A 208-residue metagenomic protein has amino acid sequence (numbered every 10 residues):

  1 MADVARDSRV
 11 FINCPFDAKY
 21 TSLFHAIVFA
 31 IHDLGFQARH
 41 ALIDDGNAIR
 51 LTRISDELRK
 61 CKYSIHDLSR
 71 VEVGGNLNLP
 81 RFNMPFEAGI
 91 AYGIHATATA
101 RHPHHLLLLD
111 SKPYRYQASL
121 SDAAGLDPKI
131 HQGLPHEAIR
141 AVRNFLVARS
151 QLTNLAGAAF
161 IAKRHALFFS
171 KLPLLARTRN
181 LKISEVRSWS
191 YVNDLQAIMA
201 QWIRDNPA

Functional and structural regions predicted by a protein language model:
M1-C61, L181-A208: Conserved N-terminal substructure of TIR/SEFIR domains
S8-V10, S64, H104-L107: Hydrophobic beta-strand segments of well-ordered beta-sheets in folded domains
N13, A41-D44, D67-L68, L108-K112: Short His-Asn-centered micro-motif
I27-G35, H95, F145-T153: Hydrophobic, Leu/Ile/Phe/Ala-enriched alpha-helical segments that form helix-helix packing faces
I43-P85: TIR-domain catalytic/interaction hotspot
N76-F145: Cross-kingdom TIR/SEFIR domain
Q117-D205: C-terminal interaction surface of TIR/SEFIR-family domains
